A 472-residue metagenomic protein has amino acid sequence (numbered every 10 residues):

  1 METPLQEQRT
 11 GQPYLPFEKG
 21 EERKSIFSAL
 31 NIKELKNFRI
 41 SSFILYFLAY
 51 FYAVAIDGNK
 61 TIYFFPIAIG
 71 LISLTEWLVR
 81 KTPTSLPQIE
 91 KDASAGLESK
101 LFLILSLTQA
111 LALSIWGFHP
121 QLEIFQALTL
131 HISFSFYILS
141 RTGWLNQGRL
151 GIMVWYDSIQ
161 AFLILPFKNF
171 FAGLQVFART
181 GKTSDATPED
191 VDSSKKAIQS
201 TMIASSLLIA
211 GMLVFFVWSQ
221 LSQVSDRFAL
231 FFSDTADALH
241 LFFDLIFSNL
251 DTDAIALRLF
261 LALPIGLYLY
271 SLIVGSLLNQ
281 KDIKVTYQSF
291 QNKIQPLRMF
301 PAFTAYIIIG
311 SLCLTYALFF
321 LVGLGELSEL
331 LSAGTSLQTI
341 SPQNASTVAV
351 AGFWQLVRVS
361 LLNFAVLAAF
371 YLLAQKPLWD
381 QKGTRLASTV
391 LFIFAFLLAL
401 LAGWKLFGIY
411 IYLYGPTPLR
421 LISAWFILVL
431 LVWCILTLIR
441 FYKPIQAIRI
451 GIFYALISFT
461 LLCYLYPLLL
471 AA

Functional and structural regions predicted by a protein language model:
E2-D92: N-terminal signal-anchor module of multipass membrane proteins
F17-I40, V79-E98, A172-S200, S271-I309 (+4 more regions): Juxtamembrane membrane-water interface segments of multi-pass membrane proteins, especially cytoplasmic-side
Y50-F64, W116-L128, A351, F407-L421 (+1 more regions): Membrane-helix interface and helix-disruption motif detector
A53-D234, R258-K281: Transmembrane-helix bundle segments that line or gate the permeation/cavity pathway in multi-pass membrane proteins
L71-I72, L101-A112, S206-F216, C313 (+4 more regions): Hydrophobic membrane-spanning alpha-helices of multi-pass integral membrane proteins
S219-A238, F320-Q338, L400-G408, A471: Membrane-helix interface motif
H240-F260, T339-R358, P416-F426: Short aromatic-rich membrane-water interface segments that cap or initiate transmembrane helices in multi-pass membrane
L461-A472: Hydrophobic alpha-helical transmembrane segments in integral membrane proteins
